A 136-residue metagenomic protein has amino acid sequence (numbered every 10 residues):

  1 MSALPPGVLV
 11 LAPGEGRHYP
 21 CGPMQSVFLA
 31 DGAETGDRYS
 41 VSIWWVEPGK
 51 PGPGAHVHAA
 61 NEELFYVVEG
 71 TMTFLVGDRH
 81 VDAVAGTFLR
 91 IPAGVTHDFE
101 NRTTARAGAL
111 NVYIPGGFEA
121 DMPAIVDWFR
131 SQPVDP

Functional and structural regions predicted by a protein language model:
M1-E15: Basic/polar N-terminal segments that are highly enriched at the extreme N-terminus, encompassing both cleavable
V10-A12, H18, T71, D78-T96: Short acidic-glycine-tyrosine-enriched beta hairpin
E15-A55, N61-E62: A short glycine-rich, His/Asp/Glu-containing loop-to-beta-strand
I43-E47, V57-L75, V112-Y113: Short, conserved beta-strand element in jelly-roll/cupin
P51, H58-A59, M72, H80 (+3 more regions): Hydrophobic small-molecule pocket/channel-lining residues, especially in calycin-type beta-barrels
G54, F74-L75, A83, I91 (+2 more regions): Short beta-strand His + acidic residue motifs that chelate non-heme Fe in jelly-roll/DSBH and cupin folds
A60, R79, V95-T96, A105 (+1 more regions): A generic "binding-loop/recognition-motif" signal
E100-P136: Double-stranded beta-helix
